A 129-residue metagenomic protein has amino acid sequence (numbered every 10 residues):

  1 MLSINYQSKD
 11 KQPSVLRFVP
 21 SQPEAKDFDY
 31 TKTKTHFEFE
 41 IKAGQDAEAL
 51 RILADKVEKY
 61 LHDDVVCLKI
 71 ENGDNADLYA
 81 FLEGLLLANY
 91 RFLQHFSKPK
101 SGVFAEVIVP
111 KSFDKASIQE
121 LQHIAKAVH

Functional and structural regions predicted by a protein language model:
M1-H129: Short amphipathic alpha-helical segment within the helicase RecA-like ATPase core that mediates nucleic-acid
